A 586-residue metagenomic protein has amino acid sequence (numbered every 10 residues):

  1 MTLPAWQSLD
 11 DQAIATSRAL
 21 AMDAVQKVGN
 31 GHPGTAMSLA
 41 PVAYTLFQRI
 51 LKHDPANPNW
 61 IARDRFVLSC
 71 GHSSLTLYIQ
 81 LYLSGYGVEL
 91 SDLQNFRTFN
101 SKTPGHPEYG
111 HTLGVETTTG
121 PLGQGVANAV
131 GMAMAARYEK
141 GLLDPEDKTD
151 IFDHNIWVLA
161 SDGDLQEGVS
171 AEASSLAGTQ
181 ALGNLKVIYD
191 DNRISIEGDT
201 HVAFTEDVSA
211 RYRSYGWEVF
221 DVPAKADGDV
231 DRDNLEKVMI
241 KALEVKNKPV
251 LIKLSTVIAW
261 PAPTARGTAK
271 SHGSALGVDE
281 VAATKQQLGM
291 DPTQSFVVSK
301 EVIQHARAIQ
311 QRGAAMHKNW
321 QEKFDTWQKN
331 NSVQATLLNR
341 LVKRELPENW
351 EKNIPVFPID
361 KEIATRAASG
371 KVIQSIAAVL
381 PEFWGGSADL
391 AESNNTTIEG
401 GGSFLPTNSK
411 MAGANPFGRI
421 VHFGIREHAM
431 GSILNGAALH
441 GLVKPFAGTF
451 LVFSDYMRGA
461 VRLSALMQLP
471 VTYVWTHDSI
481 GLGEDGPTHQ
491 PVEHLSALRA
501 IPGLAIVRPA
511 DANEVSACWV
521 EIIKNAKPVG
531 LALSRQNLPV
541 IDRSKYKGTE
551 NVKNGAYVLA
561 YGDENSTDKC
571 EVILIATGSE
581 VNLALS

Functional and structural regions predicted by a protein language model:
M1-W157, A306-A532, N537-L538: Thiamine diphosphate
P55-A56, H111, T117-A308, L504-S586: Glycine-rich ThDP/TPP pyrophosphate-binding loop and its adjacent helix/strand module within ThDP-dependent enzymes
